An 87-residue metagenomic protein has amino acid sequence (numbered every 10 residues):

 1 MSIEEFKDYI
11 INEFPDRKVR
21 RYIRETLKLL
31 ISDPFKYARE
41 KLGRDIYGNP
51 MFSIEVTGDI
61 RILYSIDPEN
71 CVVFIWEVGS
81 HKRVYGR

Functional and structural regions predicted by a protein language model:
M1-D59, D67-V72, H81-R87: Basic, Lys/Arg-enriched alpha-helical interface segments
I75-E77: Catalytic Cys-His active-site segments of thiol-dependent hydrolases/isopeptidases
